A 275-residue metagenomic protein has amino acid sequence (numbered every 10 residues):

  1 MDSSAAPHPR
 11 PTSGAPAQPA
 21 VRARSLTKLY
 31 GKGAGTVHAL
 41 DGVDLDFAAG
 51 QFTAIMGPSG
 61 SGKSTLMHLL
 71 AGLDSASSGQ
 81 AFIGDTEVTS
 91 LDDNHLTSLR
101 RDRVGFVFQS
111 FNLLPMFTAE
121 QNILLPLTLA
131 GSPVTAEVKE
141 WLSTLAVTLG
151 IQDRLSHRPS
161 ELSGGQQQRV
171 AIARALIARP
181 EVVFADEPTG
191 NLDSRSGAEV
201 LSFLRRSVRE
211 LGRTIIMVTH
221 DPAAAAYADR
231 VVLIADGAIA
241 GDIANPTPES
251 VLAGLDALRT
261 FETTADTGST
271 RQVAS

Functional and structural regions predicted by a protein language model:
D2-P16: Pre-NBD coupling/linker segments of ABC/ABC-like ATPases
P19-A228, L233-I234: ABC family nucleotide-binding domain
A238-E262: Conserved beta-strand-loop-alpha-helix hinge in the C-terminal portion of ABC ATPase nucleotide-binding domains
T270-S275: Long, low-complexity, intrinsically disordered segments
